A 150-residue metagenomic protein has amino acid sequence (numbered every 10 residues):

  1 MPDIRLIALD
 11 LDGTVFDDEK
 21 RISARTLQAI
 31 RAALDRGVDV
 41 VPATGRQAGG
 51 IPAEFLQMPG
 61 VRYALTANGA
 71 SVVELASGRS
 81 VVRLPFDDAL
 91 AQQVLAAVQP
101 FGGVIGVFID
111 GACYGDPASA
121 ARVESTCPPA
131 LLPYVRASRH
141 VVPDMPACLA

Functional and structural regions predicted by a protein language model:
M1-D3, P59: Short, small/polar residue-rich loop motifs at catalytic or cofactor-binding pockets
D3-E19, V94: Asp-based phosphoryl-transfer active-site loop
D3-I4, A67, G102, C148: A structure-centric signal for secondary-structure junctions around beta-strands
A24-C127: Active-site phosphate-binding/coordination module
R122-D144: Acidic, His- and aromatic-enriched active-site or binding-groove loops in soluble protein domains that engage sugars
D144-A150: Short, flexible active-site loops
